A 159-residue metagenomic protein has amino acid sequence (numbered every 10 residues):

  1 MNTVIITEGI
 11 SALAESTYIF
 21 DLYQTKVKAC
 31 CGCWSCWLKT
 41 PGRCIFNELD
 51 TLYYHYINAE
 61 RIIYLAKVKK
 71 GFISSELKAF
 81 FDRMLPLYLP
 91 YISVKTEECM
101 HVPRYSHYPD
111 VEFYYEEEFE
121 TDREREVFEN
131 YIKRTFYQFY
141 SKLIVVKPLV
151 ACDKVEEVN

Functional and structural regions predicted by a protein language model:
M1-L89, Y137, V145-V146, V155-E157: N-terminal beta1-alpha1-beta2 submodule of the flavodoxin-like/Rossmannoid cofactor-binding fold
T3-I6, D110-F119: Short hydrophobic beta-strand segments
V68-K70, E117-D122: Short histidine/acidic/glycine/proline-rich micro-motifs that form metal- and phosphate-coordinating active-site loops
L89-I92, P103: Mid-chain, well-packed structural core segment of small domains
T96-M100: Alpha-helical scaffolding within the catalytic cores of extracellular/periplasmic polymer-degrading hydrolases
H101-P109: Short, conserved loop/helix-junction motifs that constitute active-site signature segments in enzyme catalytic cores
E120-N159: Glycine-rich phosphate/pyrophosphate-binding loop and the adjoining helix
